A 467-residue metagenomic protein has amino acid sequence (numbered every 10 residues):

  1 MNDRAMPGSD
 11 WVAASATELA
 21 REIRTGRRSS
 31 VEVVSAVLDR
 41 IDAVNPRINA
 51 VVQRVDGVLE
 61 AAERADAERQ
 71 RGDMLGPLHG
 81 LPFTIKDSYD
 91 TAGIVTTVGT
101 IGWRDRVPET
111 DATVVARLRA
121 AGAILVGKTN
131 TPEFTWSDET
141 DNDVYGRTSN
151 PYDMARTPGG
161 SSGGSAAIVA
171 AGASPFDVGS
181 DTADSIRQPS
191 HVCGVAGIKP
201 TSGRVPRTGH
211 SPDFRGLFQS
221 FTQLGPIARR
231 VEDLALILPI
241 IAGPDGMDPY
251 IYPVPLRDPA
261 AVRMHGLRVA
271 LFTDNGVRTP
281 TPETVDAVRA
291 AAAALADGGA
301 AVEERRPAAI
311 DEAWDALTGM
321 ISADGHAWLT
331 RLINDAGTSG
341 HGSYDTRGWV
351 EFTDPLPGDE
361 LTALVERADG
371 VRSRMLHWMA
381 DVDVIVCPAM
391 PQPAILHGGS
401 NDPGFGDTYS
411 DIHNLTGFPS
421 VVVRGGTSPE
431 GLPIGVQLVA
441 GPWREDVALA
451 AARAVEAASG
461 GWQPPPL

Functional and structural regions predicted by a protein language model:
M1-E60, D297-G299, D354-P355, T362 (+1 more regions): An N-terminal boundary/leader segment
P7, H79-V98, R263-F272, M320-L376 (+1 more regions): Short helix-loop capping/hinge segments that flank enzyme active sites or metal/cofactor-binding pockets
G26, V37, G80, A120 (+5 more regions): Glycine-rich, small-residue loops and helix-cap segments that act as flexible hinges at active-site edges
V58-L59, E68-D143: Acidic/His- and Gly-rich active-site-bordering loop/insert found across diverse amide/peptide-bond hydrolases
A65-L81, D233, V262-A270: Immediate post-signal peptide segment of exported/extracytoplasmic ligand-binding proteins
T96-D105, T281-P282, I395-P403: Glycine/threonine-rich flexible loop motifs
T110-I241, N414-G435: Short glycine/serine-rich loop segments
K199-D286, A291, S459-L467: A short helix-breaking turn/cap at a secondary-structure junction
